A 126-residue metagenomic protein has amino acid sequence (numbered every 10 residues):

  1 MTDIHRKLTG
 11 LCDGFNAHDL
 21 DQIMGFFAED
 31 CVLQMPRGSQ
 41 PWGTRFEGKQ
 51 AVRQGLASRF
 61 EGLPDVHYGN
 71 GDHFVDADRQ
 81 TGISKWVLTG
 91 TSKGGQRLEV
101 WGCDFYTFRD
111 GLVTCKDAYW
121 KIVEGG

Functional and structural regions predicted by a protein language model:
M1-D3, R53, A57-G126: A beta-strand edge to alpha-helix "cap/lid" segment located at domain peripheries
M1-E29: Short, low-complexity N-terminal intrinsically disordered segments enriched in polar/charged residues
A17, D21, F46, A51 (+2 more regions): Short, flexible micro-motifs
D19, C31, R109-L112: Prokaryotic Sec-type signal peptides and long signal-anchor helices with extended Leu/Ile/Val-rich h-regions
Q22-H73, A77: A solvent-exposed, acidic/Ser-Thr-rich amphipathic alpha-helical stretch
